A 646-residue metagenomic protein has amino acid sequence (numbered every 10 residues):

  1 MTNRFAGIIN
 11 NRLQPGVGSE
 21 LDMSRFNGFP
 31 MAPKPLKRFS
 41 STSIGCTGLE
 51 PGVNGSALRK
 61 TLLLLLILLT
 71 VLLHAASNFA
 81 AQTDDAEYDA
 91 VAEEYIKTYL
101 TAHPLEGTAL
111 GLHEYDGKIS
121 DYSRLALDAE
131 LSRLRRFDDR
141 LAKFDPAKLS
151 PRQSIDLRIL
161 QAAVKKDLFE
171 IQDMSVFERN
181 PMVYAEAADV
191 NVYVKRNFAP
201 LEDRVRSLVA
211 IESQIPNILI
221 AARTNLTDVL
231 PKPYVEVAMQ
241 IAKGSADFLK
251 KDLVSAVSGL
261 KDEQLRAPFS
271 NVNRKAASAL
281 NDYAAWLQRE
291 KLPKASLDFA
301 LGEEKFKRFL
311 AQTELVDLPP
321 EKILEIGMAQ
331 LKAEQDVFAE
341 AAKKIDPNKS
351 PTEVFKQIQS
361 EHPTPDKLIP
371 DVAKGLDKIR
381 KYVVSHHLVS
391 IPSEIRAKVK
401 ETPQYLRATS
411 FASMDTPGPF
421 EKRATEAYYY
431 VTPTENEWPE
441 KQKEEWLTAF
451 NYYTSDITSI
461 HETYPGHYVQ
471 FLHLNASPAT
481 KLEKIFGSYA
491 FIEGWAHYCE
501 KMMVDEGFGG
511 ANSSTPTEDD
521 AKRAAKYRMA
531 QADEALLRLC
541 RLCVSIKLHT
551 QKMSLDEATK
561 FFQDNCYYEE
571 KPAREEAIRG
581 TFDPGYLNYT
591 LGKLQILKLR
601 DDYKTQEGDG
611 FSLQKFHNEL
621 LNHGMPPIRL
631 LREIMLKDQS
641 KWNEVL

Functional and structural regions predicted by a protein language model:
M1-Q82, N512-D520: Intrinsic disorder/low-complexity segments
F79-L646: N-terminal maturation segment of proteins
